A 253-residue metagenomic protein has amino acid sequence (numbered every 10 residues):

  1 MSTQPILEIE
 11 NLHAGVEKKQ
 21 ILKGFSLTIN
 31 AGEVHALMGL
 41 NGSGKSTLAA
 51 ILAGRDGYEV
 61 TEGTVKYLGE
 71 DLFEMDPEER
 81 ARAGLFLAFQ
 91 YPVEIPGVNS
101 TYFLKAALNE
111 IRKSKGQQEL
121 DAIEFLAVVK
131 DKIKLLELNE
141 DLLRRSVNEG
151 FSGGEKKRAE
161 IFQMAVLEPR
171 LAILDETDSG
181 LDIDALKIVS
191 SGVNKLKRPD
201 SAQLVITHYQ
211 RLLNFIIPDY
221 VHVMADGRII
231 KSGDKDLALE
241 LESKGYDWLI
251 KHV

Functional and structural regions predicted by a protein language model:
L7, L22-G24: Conserved structural motif at the start of ABC-family nucleotide-binding domains
K19-Q20, E79, K187: Short coil-to-beta microelement around the adenine-binding A-loop and adjacent beta1/P-loop entry of ABC ATPase
M38-S43: The feature captures the beta-strand-to-loop junction immediately N-terminal to the Walker
T64-R80, N148: ABC ATPase NBD Q-loop/coupling interface
V93-R170: ABC-family P-loop ATPase nucleotide-binding domains
I173-T177, D184: Walker B catalytic motif
M224, R228-K251: Conserved beta-strand-loop-alpha-helix hinge in the C-terminal portion of ABC ATPase nucleotide-binding domains
